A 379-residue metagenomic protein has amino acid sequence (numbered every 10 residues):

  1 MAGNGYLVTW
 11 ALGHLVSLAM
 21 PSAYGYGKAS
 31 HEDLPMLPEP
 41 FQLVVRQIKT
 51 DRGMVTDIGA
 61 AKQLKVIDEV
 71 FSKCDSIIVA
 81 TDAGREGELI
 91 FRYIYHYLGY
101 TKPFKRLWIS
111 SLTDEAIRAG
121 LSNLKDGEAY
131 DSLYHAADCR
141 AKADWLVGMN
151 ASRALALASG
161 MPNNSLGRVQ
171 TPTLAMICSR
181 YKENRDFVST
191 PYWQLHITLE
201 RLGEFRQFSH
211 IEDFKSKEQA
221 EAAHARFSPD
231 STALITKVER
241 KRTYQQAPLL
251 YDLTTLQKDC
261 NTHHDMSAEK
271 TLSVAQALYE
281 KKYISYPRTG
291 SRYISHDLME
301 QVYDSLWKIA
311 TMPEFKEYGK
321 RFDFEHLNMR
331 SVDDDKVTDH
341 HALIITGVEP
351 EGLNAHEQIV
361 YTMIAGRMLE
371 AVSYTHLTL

Functional and structural regions predicted by a protein language model:
M1-A141, W145-V147: Intrinsically disordered, low-complexity regulatory segments
I117-Y192: C-terminal or mid-to-C-terminal helical accessory/interaction module adjacent to the motor/catalytic core
Y134-H135, L146-G148, V274, K281-T362: Extended, highly charged linker/hinge segments and catalytic-adjacent loops that couple domains and form adaptable
S159-M161, C178-K215, H263: C-terminal helical "lid" subdomain and adjoining coupling/linker elements of P-loop NTPases
A233-Q245: Positively charged, polyanion-binding regions of nucleic-acid-associated proteins
A247-D259, Y286: Short acidic, hydrophobic short linear motifs in intrinsically disordered regions
M266-A277: Short amphipathic alpha-helical interaction segments
T375-L379: Conserved small/polar residues in nucleotide/adenosyl-binding loops
